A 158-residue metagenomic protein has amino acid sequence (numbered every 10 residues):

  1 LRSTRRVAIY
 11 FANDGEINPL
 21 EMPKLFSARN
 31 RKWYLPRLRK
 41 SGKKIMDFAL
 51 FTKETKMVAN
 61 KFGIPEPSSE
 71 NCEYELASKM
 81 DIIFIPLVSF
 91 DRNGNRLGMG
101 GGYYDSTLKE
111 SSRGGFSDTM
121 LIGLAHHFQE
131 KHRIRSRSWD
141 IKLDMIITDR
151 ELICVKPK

Functional and structural regions predicted by a protein language model:
L1-K79: N-terminal active-site beta-alpha-beta segment that forms phosphate/nucleotide-binding and substrate-recognition loops
N13-G15, V88-R92: Short glycine-rich anion-binding loops that position phosphate/pyrophosphate groups of nucleotides and phosphorylated
P65, P86-V88: A structured binding-face within diverse protein domains that lines the active/interaction site
S68-N71, S78-I83, R92-N95, S106-K158: Surface-exposed, charge/polar-rich loops and edge strands
